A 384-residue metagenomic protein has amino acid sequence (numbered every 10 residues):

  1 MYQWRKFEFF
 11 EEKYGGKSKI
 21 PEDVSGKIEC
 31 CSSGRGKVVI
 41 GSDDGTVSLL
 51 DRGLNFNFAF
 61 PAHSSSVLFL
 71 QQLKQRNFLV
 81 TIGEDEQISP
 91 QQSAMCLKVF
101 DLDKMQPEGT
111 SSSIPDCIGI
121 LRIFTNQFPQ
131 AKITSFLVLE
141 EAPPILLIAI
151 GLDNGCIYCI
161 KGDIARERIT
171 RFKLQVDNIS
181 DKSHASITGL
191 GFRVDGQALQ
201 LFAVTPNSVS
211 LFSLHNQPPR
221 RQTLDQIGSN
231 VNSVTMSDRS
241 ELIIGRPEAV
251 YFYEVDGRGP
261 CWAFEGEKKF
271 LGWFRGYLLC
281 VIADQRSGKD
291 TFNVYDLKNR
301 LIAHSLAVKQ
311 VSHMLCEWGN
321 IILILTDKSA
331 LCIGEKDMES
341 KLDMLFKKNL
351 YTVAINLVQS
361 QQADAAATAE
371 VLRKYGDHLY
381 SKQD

Functional and structural regions predicted by a protein language model:
M1-L315, S329, I333-L372: WD40-like beta-propeller blades
L315-W318, L379-D384: Alpha-helical linker/edge segments of TPR/alpha-solenoid repeat scaffolds and analogous pre-/post-domain helices
M344, K374-K382: Residue-level signature for tetratricopeptide repeat
